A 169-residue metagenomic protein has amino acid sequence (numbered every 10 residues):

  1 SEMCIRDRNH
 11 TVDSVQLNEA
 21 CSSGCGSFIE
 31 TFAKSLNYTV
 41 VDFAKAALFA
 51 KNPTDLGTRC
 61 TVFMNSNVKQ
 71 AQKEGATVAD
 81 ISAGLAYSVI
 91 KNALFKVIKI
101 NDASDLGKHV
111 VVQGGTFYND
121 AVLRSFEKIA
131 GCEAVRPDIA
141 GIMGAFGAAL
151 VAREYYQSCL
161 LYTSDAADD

Functional and structural regions predicted by a protein language model:
S1, Q16-G24, G84-Y87, V111-T116 (+1 more regions): Active-site nucleophile and cofactor-binding loops and adjacent substrate-binding regions of central metabolic enzymes
E2-D7, Y162-A167: Conserved small/polar residues in nucleotide/adenosyl-binding loops
R6, H10, T61, E74 (+2 more regions): Solvent-exposed alpha-helices and their adjacent loops that cap or buttress functional pockets in soluble metabolic
T11-F49, L150-E154: Glycine-rich phosphate-binding loop plus the immediately following alpha-helix
G26-T31, D138-S164: Glycine-rich phosphate-binding/hydrolytic loop that grips phosphoryl groups
T39-N67: Internal, active-site/partner-interface "lid" segment
S66-F95: Adenine-nucleotide phosphate-binding core of ATP-dependent small-molecule kinases
S88, N101-I129, A140-G144: Glycine-rich phosphate-binding loops at beta-strand->alpha-helix junctions
